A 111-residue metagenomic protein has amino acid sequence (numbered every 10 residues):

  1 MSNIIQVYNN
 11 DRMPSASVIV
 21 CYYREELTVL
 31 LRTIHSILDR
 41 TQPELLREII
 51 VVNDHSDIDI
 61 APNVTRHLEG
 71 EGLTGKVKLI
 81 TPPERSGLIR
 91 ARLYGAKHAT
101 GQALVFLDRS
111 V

Functional and structural regions predicted by a protein language model:
M1-D39: N-proximal low-complexity "stem/linker" segments adjacent to membrane-targeting elements
S15-A16, L46, G101: Local beta-strand N-terminus motif with an aromatic residue
V29-R32, N63, R90, Y94: Acidic, Ser/Thr-rich intrinsically disordered and amphipathic helical segments
L38-T81: Acidic donor-binding segment of Leloir-type glycosyltransferases
H55, D108-V111: The conserved acidic donor/metal-binding loop of glycosyltransferases
P82, L107: Catalytic metal- and UDP-sugar-binding loop of GT-A-like glycosyltransferases, i.e., residues flanking the conserved
P83-A99: Glycine-rich, basic loop-to-helix element that forms the pyrophosphate-binding segment of sugar-nucleotide handling
L104: Short aromatic/hydrophobic "clamp" motif used to bind/position activated sugar donors
